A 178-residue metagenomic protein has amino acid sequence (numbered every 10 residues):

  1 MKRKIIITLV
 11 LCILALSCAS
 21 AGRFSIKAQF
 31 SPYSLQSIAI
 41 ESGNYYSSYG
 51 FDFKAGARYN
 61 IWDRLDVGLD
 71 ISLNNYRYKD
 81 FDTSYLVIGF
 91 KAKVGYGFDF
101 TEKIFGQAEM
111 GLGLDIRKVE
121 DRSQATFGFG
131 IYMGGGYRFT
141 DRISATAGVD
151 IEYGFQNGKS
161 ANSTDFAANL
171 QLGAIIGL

Functional and structural regions predicted by a protein language model:
M1-S25: Cleavable N-terminal export/targeting peptides
C18-K79, D165-L178: Short glycine/proline- and aromatic-enriched beta-strand/turn motifs that initiate or cap beta-hairpins
A21, N60-R64, D99-K103, R138-S144: Outer-membrane beta-barrel channels and translocator barrels
F30-P32, F53-Y59, I71-L73, F90-Y96 (+4 more regions): Residues on the lipid-exposed face of transmembrane beta-strands in outer-membrane beta-barrel proteins
S31-E41, S72-F81, D99-T101, G113-D121 (+1 more regions): Sequence/structural signature of outer-membrane beta-barrel proteins
G43-Y49, D80-I88, E120-F127, S160-A167: Replace "Gram-negative outer membrane beta-barrel proteins" with "bacterial and organellar outer membrane beta-barrel
F81-F105: Helix-adjacent hinge/juxtasegments
V119-N162: A charged, solvent-exposed segment within the mature domains of Sec-exported extracytoplasmic proteins
